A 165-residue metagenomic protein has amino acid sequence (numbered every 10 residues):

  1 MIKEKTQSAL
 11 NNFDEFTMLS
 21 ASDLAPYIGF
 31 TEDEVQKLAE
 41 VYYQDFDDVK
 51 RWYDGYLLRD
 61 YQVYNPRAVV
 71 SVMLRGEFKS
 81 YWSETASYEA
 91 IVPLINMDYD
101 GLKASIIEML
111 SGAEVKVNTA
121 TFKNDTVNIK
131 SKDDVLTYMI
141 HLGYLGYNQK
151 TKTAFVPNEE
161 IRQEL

Functional and structural regions predicted by a protein language model:
M1-L165: Phosphate-binding site recognition
